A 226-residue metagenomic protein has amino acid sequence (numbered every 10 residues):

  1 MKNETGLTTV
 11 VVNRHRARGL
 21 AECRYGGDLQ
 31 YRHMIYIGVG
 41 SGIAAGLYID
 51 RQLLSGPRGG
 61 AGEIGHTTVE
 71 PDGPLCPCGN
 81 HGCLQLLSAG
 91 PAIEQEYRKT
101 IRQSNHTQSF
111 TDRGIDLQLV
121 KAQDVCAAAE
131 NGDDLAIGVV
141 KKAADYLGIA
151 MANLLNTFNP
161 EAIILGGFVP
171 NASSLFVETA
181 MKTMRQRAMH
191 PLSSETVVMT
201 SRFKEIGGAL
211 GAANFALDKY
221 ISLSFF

Functional and structural regions predicted by a protein language model:
N3-L7, R24-Y31, L53, P71-F226: ATP-binding/phosphotransfer module of carbohydrate and carboxylate kinases, centering on a glycine-rich
T9-Y36: Conserved phosphate-binding catalytic cores of ATP/NTP-utilizing and phosphoryl-transfer enzymes
R14, G40, A212: Active-site glycine-centered loops adjacent to acidic/histidine catalytic or metal-binding residues that shape
E22, G46-D50, L54-G56, V69-E70: Short beta-strand-to-turn element immediately C-terminal to the catalytic PLP-Schiff-base lysine in fold type I
R32-G38, A44-G46, P77: Short glycine-aspartate micro-motif
G40-I43, L53, G59, G82: Glycine-rich beta-alpha junction loops
A61-E63: Structural signature of FAD isoalloxazine-binding scaffolds in flavoprotein oxidoreductases
G65-T67: C-terminal accessory segments enriched in acidic
